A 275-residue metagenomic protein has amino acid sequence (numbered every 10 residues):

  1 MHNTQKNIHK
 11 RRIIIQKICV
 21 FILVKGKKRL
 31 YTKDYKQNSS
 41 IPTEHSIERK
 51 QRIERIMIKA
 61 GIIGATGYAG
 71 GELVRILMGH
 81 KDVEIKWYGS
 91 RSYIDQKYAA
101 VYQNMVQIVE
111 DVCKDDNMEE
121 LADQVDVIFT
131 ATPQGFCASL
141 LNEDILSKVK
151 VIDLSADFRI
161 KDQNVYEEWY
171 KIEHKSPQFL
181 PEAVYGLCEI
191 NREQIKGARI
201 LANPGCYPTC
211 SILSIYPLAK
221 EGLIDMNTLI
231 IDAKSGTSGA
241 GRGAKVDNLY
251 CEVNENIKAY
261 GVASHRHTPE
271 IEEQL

Functional and structural regions predicted by a protein language model:
H9, I13-Q16, V20-I22, K27 (+3 more regions): Short, positively charged and aromatic/hydrophobic N-terminal segments
R55-Y260: N-terminal Rossmann-like NAD(P) cofactor-binding subdomain of oxidoreductases, focused on the glycine-rich
S264-L275: Oxyanion-binding "anion nests"
